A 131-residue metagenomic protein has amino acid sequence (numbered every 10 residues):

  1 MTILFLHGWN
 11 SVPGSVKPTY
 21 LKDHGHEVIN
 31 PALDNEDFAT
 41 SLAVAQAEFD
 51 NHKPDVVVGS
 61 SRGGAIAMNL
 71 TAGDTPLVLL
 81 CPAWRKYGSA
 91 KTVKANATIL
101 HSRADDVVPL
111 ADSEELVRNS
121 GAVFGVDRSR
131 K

Functional and structural regions predicted by a protein language model:
T2-K53: Active-site catalytic motif of lipid deacylating hydrolases and related acyltransferases
G14, D106-E115: Conserved alpha/beta-hydrolase "acid-adjacent" motif
V57-A67: Gly/Ala-rich beta-loop-alpha elbow adjacent to hydrolase catalytic centers
G73-R85, N96: A conserved short beta-strand
T92-A97, N119-A122: Short, proline-enriched alpha-helix->beta-strand connector loops that line the catalytic pocket of alpha/beta-hydrolase
T98-D105: Short beta-strand/loop motif that positions the catalytic acidic residue of the alpha/beta-hydrolase fold
R118-K131: Catalytic histidine neighborhood in serine/cysteine hydrolases with alpha/beta-hydrolase-type architecture
